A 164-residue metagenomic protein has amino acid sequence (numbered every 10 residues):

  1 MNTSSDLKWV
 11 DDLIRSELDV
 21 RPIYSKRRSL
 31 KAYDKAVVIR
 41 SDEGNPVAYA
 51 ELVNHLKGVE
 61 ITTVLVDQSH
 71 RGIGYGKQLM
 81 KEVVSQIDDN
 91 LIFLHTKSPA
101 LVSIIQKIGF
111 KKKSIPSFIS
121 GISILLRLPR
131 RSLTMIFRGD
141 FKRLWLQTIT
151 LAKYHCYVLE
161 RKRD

Functional and structural regions predicted by a protein language model:
M1-S25, V38-S41, R127-R131, I136 (+1 more regions): Short amphipathic alpha-helix that is part of the acyltransferase structural core
V20-Q68: A conserved beta-strand-loop-helix scaffold within acyl/acetyltransferase catalytic domains
V66, G72-S85: Conserved acetyl-CoA-binding loop-helix of GNAT-fold acetyltransferases
Y75-L79, R130-G139: Short, structured secondary-structure boundary patches
Q86-P99: Conserved GNAT acetyl-CoA-binding A-motif
S98-I124: Conserved active-site alpha-helix within GNAT-family acetyltransferase domains
F137-Q147: Low-complexity, intrinsically disordered Gly/Pro/Thr-rich segments
